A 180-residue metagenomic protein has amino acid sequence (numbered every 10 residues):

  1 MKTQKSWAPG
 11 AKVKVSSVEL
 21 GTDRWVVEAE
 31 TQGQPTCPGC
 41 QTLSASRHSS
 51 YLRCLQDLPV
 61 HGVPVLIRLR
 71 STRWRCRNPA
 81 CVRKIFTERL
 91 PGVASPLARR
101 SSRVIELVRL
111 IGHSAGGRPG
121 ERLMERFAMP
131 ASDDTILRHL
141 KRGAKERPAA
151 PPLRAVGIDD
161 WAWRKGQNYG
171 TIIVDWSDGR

Functional and structural regions predicted by a protein language model:
M1-P79, R83, T87: Short, conserved DNA-binding cores of transcription-related domains
V27, C37-C40, C76, G120 (+3 more regions): Mobile genetic element proteins and their domesticated derivatives, centered on retroelements and DNA transposons
T87-V104: Short, Lys/Arg-enriched anionic-surface-contact patches
S102-A115: Short, amphipathic alpha-helical "recognition" segments used to contact nucleic acids or chromatin
S114-M124: Short, charged amphipathic recognition helices of the HTH superfamily and cognate SANT/SANTA-like modules
R122-T135: Short, basic interhelical loop/turn and adjoining N-cap of the next helix at nucleic-acid- or acidic-partner-contacting
D133-R180: RNase H-like nuclease fold core
